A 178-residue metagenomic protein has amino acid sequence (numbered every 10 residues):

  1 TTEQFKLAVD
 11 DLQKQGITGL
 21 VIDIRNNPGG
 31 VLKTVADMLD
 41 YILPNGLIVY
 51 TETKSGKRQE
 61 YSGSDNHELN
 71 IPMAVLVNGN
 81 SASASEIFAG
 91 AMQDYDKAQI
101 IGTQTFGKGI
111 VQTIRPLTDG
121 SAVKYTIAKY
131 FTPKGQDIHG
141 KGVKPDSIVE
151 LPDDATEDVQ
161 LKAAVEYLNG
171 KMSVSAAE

Functional and structural regions predicted by a protein language model:
T1-K108, Q112-R115: Cleft-lining beta-strand/loop regions that shape enzyme active-site pockets
T1-T18, H139-N169: C-terminal, low-ordered peptide segments at domain boundaries
I24, V77, I127-K129, L151: Flexible glycine-/small-residue-rich
L117-D119, V123-A128: Short acidic, Pro/Gly- and aromatic-enriched capping/linker segments at domain boundaries
T132: Short, acidic, Ser/Thr-enriched surface-loop or helix-capping motifs
A176-E178: Short, solvent-exposed mixed-charge patches
